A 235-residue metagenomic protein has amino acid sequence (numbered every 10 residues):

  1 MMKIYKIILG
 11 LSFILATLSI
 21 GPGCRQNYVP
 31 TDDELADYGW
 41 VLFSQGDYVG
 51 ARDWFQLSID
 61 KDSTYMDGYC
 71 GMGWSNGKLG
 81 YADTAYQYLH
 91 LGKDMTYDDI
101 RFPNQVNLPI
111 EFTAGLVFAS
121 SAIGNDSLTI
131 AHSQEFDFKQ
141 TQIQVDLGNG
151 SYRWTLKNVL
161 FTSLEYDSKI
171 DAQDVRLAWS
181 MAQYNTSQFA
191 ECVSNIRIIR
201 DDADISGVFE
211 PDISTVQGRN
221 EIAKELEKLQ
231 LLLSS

Functional and structural regions predicted by a protein language model:
V29-F43, C70, A114, I170-L177: Alpha-helical tetratricopeptide repeat
L57-S58, L91-G92, F136, I199: Canonical positions in the second alpha-helix
Y65, D99, P109, Q140-I143 (+2 more regions): Residue-level recognition of tetratricopeptide repeat
